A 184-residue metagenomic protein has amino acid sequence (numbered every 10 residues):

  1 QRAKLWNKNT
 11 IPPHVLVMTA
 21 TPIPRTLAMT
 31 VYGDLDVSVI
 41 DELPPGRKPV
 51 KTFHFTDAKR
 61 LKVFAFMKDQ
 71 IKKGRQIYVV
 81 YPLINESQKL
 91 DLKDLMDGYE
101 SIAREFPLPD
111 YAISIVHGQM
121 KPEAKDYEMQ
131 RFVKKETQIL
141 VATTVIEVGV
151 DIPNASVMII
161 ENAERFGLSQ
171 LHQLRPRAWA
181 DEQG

Functional and structural regions predicted by a protein language model:
Q1-G184: Inter-lobe coupling/hinge segments of SF2-like helicase ATPases
